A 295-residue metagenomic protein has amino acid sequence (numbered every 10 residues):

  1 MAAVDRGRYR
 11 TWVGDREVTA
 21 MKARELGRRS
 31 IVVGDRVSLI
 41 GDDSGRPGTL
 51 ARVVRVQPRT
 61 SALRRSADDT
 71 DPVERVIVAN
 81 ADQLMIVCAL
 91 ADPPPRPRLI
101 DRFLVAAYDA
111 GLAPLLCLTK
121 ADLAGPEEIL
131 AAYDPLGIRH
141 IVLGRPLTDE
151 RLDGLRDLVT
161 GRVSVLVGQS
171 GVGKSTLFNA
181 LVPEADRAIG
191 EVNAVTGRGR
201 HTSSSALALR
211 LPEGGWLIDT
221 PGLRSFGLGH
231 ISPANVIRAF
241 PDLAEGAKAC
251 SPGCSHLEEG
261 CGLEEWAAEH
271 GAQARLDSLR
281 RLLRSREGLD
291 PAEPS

Functional and structural regions predicted by a protein language model:
M1-D5: Structural detector for short beta-strands of small beta-barrel domains
G7-T11: Short aromatic-glycine-enriched beta-strand elements
E17-V33: Beta-strand/loop nucleic-acid-binding surfaces
R28-L50, R55-I77, A81-Q83, A106-Y108 (+4 more regions): Helix-rich effector regions associated with P-loop NTPase G domains
I86-L90, C117-T119: Conserved beta-strand segments of the P-loop GTPase G domain that flank and frequently precede/overlap
R98-Y108: Histidine-anchored nucleotide/phosphate-binding helix
K120-V172: Canonical P-loop GTPase G-domain recognition
S170, S175-T176, A180: Walker A/P-loop
